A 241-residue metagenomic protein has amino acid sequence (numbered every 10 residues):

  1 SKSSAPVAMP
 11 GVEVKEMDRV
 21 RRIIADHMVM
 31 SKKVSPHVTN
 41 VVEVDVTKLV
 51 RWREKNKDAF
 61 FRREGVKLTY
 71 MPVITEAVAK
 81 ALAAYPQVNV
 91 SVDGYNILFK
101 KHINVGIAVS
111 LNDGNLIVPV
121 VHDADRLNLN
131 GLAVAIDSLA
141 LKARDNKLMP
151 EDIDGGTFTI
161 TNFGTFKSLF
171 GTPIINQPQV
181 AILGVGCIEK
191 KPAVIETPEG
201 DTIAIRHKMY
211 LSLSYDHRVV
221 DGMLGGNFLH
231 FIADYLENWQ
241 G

Functional and structural regions predicted by a protein language model:
S1-G241: C-terminal catalytic/motor cores of large multi-domain enzyme assemblies
